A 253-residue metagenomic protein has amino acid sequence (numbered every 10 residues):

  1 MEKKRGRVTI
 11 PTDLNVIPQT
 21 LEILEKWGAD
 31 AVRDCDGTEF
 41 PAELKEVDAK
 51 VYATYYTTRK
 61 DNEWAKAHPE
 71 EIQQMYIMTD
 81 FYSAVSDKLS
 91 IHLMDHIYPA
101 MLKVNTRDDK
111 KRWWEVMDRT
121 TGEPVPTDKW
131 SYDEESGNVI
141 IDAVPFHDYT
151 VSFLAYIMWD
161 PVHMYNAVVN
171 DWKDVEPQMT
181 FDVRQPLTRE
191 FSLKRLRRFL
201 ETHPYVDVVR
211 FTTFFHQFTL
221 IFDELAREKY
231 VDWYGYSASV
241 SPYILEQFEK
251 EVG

Functional and structural regions predicted by a protein language model:
M1-G253: Glycan-processing catalytic domains of CAZymes
